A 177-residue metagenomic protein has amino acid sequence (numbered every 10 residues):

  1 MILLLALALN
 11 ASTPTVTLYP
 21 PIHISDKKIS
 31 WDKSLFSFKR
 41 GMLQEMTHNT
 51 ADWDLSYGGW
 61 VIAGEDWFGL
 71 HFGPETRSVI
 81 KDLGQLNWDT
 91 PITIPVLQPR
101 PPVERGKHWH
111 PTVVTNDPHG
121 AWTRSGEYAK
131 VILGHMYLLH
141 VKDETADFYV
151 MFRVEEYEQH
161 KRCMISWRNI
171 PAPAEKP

Functional and structural regions predicted by a protein language model:
M1-N10: Sec-dependent N-terminal signal peptides
N10-Y128, P173-P177: N-terminal "domain-start" segment
K107-C163, R168-E175: Acidic, glycine-rich flexible loop segments
